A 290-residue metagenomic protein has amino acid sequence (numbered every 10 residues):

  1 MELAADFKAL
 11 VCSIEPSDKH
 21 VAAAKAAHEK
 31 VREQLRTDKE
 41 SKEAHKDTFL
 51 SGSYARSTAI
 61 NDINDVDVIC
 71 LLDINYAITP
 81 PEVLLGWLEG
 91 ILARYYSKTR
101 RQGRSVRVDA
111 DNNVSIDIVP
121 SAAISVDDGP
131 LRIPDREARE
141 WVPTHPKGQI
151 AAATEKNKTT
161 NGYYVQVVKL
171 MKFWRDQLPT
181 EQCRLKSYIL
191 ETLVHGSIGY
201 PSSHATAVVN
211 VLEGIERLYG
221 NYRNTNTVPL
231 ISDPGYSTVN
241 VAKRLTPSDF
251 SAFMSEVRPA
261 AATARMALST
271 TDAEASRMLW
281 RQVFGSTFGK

Functional and structural regions predicted by a protein language model:
M1-I63, I74-T79, V106-V108: N-terminal regions immediately upstream of nucleotidyltransferase
R32, D38, L85-P134: Conserved catalytic core of two-metal-ion nucleotidyltransferases
Y54-A55, C70-I74, A110-N112, P120-A122: Short, flexible loop/turn elements at secondary-structure junctions
N64-L71, P146-A152, E191: Glycine-rich, often proline-containing surface loops adjacent to acidic residues and nearby aromatics that form
V68-I91: A broadly used, surface-exposed interaction patch
V119-Y163: Acidic/Ser/Thr-rich, low-complexity mid-to-C-terminal regulatory regions of eukaryotic proteins
Y163-Q282, S286-G289: Conserved nucleotidyltransferase catalytic core and NTase-mimicking acidic/glycine-rich helix/loop elements in nucleic
